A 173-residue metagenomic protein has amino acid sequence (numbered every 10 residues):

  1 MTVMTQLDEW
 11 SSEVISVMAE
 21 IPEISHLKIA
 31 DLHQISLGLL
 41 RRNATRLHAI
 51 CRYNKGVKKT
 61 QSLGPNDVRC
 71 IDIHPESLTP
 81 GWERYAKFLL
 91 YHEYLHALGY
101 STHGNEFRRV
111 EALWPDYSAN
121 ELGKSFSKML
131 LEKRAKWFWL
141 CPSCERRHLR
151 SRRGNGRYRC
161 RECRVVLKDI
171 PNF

Functional and structural regions predicted by a protein language model:
M1-F88, A97-F173: Active-site-proximal or metal-binding-adjacent scaffold patches in catalytic folds
E93: Walker B catalytic acidic pair
